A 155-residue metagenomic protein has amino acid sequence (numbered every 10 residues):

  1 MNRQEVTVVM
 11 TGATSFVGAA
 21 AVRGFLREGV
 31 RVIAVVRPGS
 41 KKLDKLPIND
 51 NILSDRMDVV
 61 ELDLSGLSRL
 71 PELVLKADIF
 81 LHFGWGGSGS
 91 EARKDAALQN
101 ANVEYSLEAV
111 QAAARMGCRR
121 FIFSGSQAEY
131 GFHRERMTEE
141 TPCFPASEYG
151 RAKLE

Functional and structural regions predicted by a protein language model:
V6-E28: N-terminal Rossmann NAD(P)H-binding glycine-rich loop of SDR-like oxidoreductase domains
T11, V35, F80-G86, F121-Q127: SDR active-site strand-loop-helix element
V30-K42: Conserved glycine-rich Rossmann-like NAD(P)H-binding loop of the short-chain dehydrogenase/reductase
K45, S90-A97, F132-R136: Conserved catalytic-core motifs of eukaryotic protein kinase domains, centered on the activation segment
D58-A101: NAD(P)H-binding glycine-rich loop region in Rossmannoid oxidoreductase-like domains and their noncatalytic homologs
I79-F80, R93-F121: NAD(P)-cofactor binding segment of oxidoreductase domains
L107-E148: Conserved Rossmann-fold NAD(P)-dependent oxidoreductase catalytic core, especially the SDR/UDP-sugar
E148-E155: Active-site Tyr-X1-5-Lys
